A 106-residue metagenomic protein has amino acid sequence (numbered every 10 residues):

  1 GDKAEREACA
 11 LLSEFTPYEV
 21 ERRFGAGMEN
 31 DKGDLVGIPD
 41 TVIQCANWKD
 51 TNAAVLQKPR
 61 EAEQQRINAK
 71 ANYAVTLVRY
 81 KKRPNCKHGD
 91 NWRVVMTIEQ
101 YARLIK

Functional and structural regions predicted by a protein language model:
G1-K106: Catalytic phosphate/metal-binding cores of nucleic-acid and nucleotide-processing enzymes, i.e., regions that mediate
